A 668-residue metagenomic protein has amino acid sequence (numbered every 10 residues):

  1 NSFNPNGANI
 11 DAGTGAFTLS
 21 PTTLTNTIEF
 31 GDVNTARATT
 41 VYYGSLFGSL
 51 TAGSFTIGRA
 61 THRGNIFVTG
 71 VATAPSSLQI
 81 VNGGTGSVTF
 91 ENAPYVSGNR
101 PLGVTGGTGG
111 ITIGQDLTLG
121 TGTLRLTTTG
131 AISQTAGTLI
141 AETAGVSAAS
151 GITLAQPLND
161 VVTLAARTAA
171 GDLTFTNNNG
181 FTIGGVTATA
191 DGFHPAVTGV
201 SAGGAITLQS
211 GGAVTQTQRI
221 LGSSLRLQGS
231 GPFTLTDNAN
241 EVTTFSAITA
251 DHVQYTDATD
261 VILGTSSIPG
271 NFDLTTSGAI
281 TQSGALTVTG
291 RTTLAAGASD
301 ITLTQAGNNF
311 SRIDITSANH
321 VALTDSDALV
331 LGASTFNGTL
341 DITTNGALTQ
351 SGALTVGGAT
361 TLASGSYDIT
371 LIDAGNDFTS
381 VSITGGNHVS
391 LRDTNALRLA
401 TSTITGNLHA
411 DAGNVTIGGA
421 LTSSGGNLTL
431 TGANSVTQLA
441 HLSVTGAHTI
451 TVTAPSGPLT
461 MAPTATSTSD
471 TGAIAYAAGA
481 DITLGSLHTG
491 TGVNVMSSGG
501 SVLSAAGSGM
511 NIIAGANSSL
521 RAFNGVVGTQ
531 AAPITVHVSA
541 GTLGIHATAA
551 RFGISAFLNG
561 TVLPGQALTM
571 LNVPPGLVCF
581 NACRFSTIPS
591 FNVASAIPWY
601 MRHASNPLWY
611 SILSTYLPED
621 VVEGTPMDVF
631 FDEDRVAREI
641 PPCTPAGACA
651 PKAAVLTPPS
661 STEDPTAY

Functional and structural regions predicted by a protein language model:
N1-F585, P589-F591: Extracellular lectin-like interaction modules
F557, T561-Y668: Long, low-complexity repeat tracts used as extracellular stalks/passenger repeats and O-glycosylation platforms
